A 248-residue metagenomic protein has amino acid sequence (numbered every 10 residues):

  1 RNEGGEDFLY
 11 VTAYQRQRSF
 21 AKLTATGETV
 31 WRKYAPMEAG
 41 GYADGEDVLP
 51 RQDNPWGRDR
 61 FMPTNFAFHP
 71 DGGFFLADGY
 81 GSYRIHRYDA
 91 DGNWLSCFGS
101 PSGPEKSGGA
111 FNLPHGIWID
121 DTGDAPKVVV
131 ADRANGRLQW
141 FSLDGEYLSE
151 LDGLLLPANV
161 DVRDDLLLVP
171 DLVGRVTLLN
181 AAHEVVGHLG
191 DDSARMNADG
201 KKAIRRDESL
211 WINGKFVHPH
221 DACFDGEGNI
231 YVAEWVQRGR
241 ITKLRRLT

Functional and structural regions predicted by a protein language model:
R1-D7, Y42-G73, G103-P126, N135-G136 (+3 more regions): Beta-rich, blade/repeat-based domains predominating in secreted/periplasmic proteins but also intracellular
F8-V11, G73-A77, K127-V130, L166-V169 (+2 more regions): Conserved beta-propeller blade signature
Y14-Q15, G79-Y80, T122, R133 (+2 more regions): Short loop/turn segments immediately following the C-termini of beta-strands
A21, R84-H86, S96, Q139 (+3 more regions): WD40 beta-propeller blade core
T24-T26, D89-N93, S142-E146, N180-E184 (+1 more regions): Short loop/turn segments that connect beta-strands within beta-propeller blades
E28-F61, N93-N112, V186-G214: Surface-exposed loop and turn segments in beta-propeller and other repeat-based domains that flank or scaffold
D124-A131, L151-R195, D199-K201: Loop/turn-rich, solvent-exposed surfaces of beta-rich toroidal or solenoidal domains
K215-T248: Blade-level signature of beta-propeller repeat domains, shared across WD40, Kelch, NHL, RCC1 and BNR/Asp-box propellers
